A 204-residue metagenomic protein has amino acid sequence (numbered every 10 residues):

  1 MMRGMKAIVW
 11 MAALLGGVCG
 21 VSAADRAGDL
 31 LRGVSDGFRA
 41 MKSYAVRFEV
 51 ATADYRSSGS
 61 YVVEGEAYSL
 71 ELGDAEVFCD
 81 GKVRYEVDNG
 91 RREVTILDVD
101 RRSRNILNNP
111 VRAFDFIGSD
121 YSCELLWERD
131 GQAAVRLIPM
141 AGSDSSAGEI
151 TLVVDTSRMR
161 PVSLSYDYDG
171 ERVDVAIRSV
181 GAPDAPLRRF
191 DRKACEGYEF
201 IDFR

Functional and structural regions predicted by a protein language model:
M1-V9: Bacterial N-terminal signal peptides that target proteins for export
V9-V18: Bacterial N-terminal signal peptides
S22-D25, A53, R129-Q132, M140-E149 (+1 more regions): Non-transmembrane domains of secretory- and envelope-associated proteins
R26-E86: N-terminal mature ectodomain segment of secretory-pathway/periplasmic proteins
K42-R47, E64-L70, D130-I138, R158-S165: Short, hydrophobic/aromatic-rich segments at coil-to-beta transitions
G59, Y68, A75, Y121-E124 (+2 more regions): Residue-level detector of beta-strand structural context in well-folded domains
S60-N108, Y168-D174: An acidic-aromatic
V99-D130: Flexible, surface-exposed loop/linker segments and immediately adjacent secondary-structure boundaries
